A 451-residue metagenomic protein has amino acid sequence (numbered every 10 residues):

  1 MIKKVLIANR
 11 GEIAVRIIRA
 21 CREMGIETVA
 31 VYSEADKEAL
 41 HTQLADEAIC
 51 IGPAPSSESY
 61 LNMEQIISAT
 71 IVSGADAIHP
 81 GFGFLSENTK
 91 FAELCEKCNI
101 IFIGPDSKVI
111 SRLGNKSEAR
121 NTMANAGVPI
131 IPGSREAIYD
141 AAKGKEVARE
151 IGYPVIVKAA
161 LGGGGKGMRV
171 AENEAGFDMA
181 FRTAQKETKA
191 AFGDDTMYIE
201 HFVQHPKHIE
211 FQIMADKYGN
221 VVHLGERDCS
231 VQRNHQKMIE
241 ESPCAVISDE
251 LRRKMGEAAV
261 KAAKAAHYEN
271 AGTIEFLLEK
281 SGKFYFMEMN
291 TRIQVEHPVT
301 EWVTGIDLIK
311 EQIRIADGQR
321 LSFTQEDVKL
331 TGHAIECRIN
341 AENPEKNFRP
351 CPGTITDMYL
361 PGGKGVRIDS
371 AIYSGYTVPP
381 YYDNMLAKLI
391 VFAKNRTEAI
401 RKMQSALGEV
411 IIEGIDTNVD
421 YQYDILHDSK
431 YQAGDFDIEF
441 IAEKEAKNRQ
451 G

Functional and structural regions predicted by a protein language model:
M1-N125, I138-E146, E398: ATP-binding N-terminal substructure of ATP-dependent carboxylate-amine bond-forming enzymes
I7-E23, A48, I71-S73, G104 (+3 more regions): ATP-dependent carboxylate activation and anion-phosphoryl transfer catalytic cores that bind Mg-ATP to form
S59, F84, R112, A137 (+4 more regions): Alpha-helix initiation/capping motif
G133-S134: Conserved beta3 strand of the protein kinase N-lobe
V147-I156: Acidic/histidine-enriched active-site and ligand-binding environments that engage anionic O-linkages
A159: N-terminal nucleotide-binding beta1-loop-alpha1 segment
